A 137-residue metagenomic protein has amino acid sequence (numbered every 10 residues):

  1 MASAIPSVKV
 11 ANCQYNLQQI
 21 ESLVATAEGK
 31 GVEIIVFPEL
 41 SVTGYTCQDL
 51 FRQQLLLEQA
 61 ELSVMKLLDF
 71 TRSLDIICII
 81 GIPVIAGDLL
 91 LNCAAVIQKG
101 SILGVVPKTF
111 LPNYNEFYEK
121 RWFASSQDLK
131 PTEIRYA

Functional and structural regions predicted by a protein language model:
M1-A137: Enzyme catalytic cores with a strong preference for nitrogen-chemistry domains
